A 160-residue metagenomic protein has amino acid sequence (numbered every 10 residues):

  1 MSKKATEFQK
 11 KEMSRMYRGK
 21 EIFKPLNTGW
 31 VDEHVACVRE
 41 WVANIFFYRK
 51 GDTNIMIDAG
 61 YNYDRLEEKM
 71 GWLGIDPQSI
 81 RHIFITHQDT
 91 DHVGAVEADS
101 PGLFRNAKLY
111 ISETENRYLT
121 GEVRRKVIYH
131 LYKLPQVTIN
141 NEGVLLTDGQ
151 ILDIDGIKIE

Functional and structural regions predicted by a protein language model:
M1-Y17: Accessory terminal helices/loops
F8-K11, W30-C37, G60-N62, T114-E115 (+1 more regions): Short acidic/polar alpha-helix capping motifs at helix-coil junctions
E21-L73: Conserved beta-strand hairpin/beta-sheet module of binuclear metal-dependent hydrolase folds, prominently
L26-V35, H130-L134, G156-I157: Short Pro/Gly-enriched beta-strand edge/turn motifs at strand-loop
G29-V31, I45-R49, L145-E160: Core dinuclear metal-dependent hydrolase active-site scaffold
T53-I55, S79-H82, I157: Structural motif
Y63, G71-T147: Active-site HxH/HxHxD metal-binding segment of metal-dependent hydrolases
